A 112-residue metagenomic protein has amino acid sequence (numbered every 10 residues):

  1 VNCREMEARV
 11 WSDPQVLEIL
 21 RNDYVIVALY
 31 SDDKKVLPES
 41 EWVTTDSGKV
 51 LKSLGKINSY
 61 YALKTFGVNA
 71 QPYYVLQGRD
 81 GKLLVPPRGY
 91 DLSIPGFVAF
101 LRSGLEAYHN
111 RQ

Functional and structural regions predicted by a protein language model:
V1-R4, Y74: The canonical Cys-X-X-Cys-His
E7-I57: Thiol-based oxidoreductase modules, predominantly thioredoxin-like and allied folds used for disulfide exchange
A8-S12, T45-L54, Y61-R111: Non-catalytic, surface beta->alpha helical segment in thiol-disulfide oxidoreductase systems
